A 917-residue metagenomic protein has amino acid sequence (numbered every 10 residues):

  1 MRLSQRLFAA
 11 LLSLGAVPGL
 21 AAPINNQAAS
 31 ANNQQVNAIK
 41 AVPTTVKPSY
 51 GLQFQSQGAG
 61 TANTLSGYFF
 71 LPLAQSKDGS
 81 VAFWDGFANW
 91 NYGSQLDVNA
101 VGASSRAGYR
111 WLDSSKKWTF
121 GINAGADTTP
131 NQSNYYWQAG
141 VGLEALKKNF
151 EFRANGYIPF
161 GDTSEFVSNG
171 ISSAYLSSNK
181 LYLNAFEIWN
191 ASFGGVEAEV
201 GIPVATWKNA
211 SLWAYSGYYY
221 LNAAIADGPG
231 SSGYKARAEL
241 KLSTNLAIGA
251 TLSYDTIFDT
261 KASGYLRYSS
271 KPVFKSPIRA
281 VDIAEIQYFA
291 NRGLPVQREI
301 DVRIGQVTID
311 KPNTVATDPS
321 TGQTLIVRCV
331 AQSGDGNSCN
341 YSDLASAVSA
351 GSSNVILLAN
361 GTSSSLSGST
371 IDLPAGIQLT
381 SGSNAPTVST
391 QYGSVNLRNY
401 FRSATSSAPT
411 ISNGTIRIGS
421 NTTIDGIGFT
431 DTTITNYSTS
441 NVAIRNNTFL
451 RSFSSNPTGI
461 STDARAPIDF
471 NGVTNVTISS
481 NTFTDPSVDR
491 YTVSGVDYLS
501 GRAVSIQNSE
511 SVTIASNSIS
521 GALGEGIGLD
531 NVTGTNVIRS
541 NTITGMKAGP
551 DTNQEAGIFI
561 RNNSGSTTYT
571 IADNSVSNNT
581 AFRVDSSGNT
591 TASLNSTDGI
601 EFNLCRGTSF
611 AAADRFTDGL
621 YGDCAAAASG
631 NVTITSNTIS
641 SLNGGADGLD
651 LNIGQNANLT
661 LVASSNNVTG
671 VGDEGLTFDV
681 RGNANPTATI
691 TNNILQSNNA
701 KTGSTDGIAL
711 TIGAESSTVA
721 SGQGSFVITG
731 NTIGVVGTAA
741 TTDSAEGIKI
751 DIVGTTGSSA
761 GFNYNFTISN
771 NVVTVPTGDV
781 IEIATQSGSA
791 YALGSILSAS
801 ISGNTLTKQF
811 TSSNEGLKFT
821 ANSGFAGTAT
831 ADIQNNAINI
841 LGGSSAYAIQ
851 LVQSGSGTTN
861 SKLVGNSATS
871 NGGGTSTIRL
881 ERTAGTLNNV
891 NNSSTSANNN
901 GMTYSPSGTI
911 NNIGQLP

Functional and structural regions predicted by a protein language model:
P23-V46, D85, F160-Y215, L221-D227 (+3 more regions): Flexible, glycine-rich linker and terminal segments associated with outer-membrane beta-barrel/transport systems
P48-S56, G79-S94, T119-P130, V141 (+3 more regions): Transmembrane beta-strand segments that form the barrel wall of outer-membrane beta-barrel proteins
T61-G67, S80, D97-A103, W118 (+8 more regions): Residues that define the transmembrane beta-barrel architecture of outer-membrane proteins
A74-W84, L112-I122, N149-A154, T206-A214 (+7 more regions): Repeated loop/turn-to-beta-strand initiation elements of outer-membrane beta-barrel proteins
R328-S364: Acidic Gly/Asp/Thr-rich repetitive segments characteristic of extracellular carbohydrate-active and adhesion proteins
S342-S349, S364-P374, N413-R417, T432-Y437: Short, T/G/N/S-enriched strand-turn elements that build extracellular solenoid repeat scaffolds
Q378-T433, S452-G459, P486-V493: Right-handed parallel beta-helix/beta-spiral solenoid domain characteristic of secreted/periplasmic
